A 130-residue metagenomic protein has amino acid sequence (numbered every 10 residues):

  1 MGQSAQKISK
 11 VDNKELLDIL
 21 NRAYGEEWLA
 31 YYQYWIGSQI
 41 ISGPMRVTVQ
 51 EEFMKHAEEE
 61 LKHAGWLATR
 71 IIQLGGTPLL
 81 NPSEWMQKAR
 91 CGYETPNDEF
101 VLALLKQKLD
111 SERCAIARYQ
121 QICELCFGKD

Functional and structural regions predicted by a protein language model:
G2-A23, V101: Disorder-to-helix initiation segments
A5, K10, T48, E52-K55 (+2 more regions): Charge-rich, acidic-biased intrinsically disordered regions
S9, M45-T48, E99-V101, I122: A short alpha-helix capping/helix-coil boundary motif
K14, E58, D110-R113: Residue-level marker of alpha-helix boundaries and capping positions
I19-E26, A30-Q33, G37, G65 (+2 more regions): Acidic/histidine-rich alpha-helical segments that form the ligand environment of transition-metal centers
A30-E84: Conserved alpha-helical segments that form or flank metal/cofactor-binding pockets of metalloenzymes
